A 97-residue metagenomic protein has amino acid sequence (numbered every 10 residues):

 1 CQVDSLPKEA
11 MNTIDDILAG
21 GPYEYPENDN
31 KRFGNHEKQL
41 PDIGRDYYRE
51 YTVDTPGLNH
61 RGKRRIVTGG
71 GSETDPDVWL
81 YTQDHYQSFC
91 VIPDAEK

Functional and structural regions predicted by a protein language model:
C1-E37: Extracytoplasmic/periplasm-facing segments of secreted or lipoprotein envelope proteins
P22-K97: Functional cores of ribonucleases/endoribonucleases
